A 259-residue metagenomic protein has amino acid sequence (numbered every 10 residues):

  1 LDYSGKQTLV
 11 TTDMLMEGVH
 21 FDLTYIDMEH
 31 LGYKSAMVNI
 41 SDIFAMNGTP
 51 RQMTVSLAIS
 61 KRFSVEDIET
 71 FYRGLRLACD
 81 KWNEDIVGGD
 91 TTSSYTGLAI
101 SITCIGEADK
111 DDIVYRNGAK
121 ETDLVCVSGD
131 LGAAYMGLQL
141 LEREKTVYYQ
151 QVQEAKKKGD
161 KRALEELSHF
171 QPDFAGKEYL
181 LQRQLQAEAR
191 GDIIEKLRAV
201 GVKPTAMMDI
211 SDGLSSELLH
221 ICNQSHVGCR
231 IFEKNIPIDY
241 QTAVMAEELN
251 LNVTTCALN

Functional and structural regions predicted by a protein language model:
L1-N259: Helix-biased detector of long, well-ordered alpha-helical tracts
